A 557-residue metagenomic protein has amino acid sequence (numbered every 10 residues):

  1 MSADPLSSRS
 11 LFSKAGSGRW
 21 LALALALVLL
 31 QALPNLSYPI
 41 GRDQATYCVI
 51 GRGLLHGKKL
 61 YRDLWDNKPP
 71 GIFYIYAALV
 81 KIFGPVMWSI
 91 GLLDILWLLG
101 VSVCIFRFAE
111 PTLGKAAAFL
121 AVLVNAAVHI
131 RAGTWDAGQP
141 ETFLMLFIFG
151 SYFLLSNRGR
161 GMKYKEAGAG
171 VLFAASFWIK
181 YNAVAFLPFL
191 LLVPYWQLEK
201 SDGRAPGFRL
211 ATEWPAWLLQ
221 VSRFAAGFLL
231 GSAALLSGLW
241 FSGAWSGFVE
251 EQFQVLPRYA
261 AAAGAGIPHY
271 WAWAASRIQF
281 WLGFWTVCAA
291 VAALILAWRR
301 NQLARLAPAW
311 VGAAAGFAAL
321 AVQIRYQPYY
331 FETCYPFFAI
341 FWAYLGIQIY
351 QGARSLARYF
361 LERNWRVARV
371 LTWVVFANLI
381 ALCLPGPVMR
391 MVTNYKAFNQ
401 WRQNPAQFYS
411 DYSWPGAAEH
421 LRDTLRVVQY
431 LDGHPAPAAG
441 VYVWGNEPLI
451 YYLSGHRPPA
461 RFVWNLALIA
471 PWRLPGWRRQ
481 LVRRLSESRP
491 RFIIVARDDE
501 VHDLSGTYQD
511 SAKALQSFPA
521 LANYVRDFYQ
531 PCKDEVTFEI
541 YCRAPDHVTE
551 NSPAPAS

Functional and structural regions predicted by a protein language model:
R19, I105-A127, M145-L146, Y164 (+2 more regions): Transmembrane-helix signature of polytopic, membrane-embedded enzymes that assemble or transfer cell-envelope glycans
L92-L113, G150: Transmembrane-helix motifs of polytopic, lipid-linked glycan transferases
V103, Q279-A304, W310, A314-A315 (+1 more regions): Hydrophobic, aromatic-rich transmembrane alpha-helices and their immediate juxtamembrane boundary segments
A116, F149-G168, Y195-R204, C288-R305: Membrane-interface transmembrane helices that cradle and orient dolichyl/undecaprenyl
K165-Y181, L187-V193, L230, A313-V322: Membrane-interface alpha helices of multi-pass inner-membrane proteins
A169-V171, G386, R390-M391, F408-P471 (+3 more regions): Short periplasmic/luminal acceptor-recognition loop of GT-C membrane glycosyltransferases, typified by
A185-F186, F317-A319, Q323-R366, V370: Hydrophobic/aromatic-rich transmembrane helices and adjacent perimembrane loops
F186-L229, L294-N301, I340, G346-L361: Perimembrane helix-loop-helix junctions
